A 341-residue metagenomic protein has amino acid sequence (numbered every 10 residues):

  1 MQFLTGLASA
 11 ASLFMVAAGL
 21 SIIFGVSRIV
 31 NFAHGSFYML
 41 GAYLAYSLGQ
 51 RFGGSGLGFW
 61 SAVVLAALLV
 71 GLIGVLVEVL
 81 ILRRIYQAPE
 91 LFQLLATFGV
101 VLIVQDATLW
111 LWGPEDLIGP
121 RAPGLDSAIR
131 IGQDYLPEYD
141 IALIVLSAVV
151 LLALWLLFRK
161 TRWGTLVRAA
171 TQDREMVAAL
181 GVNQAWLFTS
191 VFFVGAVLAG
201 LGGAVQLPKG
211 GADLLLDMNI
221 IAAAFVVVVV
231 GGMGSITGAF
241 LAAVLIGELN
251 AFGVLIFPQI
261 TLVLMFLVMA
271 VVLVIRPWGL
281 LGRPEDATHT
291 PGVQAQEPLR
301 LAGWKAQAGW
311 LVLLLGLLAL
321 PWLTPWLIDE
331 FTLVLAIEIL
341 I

Functional and structural regions predicted by a protein language model:
M1-M15, L44, S55-A62, A88-Q93 (+4 more regions): Membrane-interfacial amphipathic/re-entrant helices at transmembrane-helix boundaries
M1-S12, L136, L157-R162, F188-G234 (+2 more regions): Inter-helical junctions in multi-pass inner-membrane proteins, predominant in energy-converting antiporter-like
L4, V26-L76, L80, G210-G211 (+1 more regions): Membrane-embedded helix boundary and interhelical linker motif in transport proteins
A10, Y135-A212, I236-L241, K305-G309: Helix-loop-helix "hairpin" substructures at the membrane interface of multi-pass membrane proteins
L20, G54-V100, A107, L241-I246 (+2 more regions): Alpha-helical transmembrane segments within multi-pass membrane transporters and channels
S36-L40, I85-L109, D217-V229, F257-R276 (+1 more regions): Pore- or pathway-lining transmembrane helices of multi-pass membrane proteins that form conduits for solutes/ions
I85, E90-K160, L187, F252 (+1 more regions): Transmembrane helix-bundle core of multi-pass membrane transporters and related energy-transducing complexes
L111, E115, Q172-A179, N183-W186 (+1 more regions): Cytosolic-side transmembrane-helix boundaries in multi-pass membrane proteins
